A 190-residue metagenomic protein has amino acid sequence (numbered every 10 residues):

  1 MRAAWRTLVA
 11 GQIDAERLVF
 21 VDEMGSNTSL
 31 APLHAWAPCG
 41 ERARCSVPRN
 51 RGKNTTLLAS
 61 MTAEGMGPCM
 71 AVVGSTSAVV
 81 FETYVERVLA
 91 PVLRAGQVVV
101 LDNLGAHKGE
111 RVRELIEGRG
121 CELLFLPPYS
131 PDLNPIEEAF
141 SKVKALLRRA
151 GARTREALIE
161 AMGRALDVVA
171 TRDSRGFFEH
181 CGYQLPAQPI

Functional and structural regions predicted by a protein language model:
M1-I190: Short functional hotspots at interaction and active-site rims
